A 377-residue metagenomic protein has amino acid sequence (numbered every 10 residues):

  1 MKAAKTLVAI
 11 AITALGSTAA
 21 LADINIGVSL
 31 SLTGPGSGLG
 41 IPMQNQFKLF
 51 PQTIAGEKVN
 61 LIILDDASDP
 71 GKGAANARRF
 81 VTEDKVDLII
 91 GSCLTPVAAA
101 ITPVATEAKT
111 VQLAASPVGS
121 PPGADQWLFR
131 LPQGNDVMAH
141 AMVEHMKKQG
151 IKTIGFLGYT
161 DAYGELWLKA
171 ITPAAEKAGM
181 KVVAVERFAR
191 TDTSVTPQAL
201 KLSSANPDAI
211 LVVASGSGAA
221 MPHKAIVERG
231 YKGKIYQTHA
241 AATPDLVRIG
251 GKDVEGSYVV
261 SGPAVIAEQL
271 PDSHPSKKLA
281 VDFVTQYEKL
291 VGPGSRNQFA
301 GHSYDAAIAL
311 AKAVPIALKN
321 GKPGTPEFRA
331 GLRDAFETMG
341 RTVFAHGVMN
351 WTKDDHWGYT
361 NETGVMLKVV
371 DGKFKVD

Functional and structural regions predicted by a protein language model:
K2-A11, A22-D377: Extracytosolic ligand-binding ectodomains
G16-L21: N-terminal signal peptide c-region/cleavage motif recognized by signal peptidases
